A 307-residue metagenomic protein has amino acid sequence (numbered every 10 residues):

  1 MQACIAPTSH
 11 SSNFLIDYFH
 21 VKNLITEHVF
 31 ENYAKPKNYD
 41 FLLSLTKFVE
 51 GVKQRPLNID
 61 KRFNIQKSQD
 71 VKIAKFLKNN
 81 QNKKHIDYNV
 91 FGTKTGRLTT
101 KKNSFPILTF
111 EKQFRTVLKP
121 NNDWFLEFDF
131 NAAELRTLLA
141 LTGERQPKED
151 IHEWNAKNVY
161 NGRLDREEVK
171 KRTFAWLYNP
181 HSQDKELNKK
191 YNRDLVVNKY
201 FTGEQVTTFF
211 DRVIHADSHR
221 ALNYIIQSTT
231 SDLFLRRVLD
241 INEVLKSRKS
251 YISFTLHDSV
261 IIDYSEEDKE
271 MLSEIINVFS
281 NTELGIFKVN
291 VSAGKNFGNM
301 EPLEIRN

Functional and structural regions predicted by a protein language model:
M1-W124, N131, S253, T282-N307: Non-catalytic nucleic-acid-binding interfaces of large nucleic-acid enzymes and RNP effectors
M1-Y33, N103-A221: Helical catalytic core of nucleic-acid polymerases
E127-D129, T173, Y251-S265: Catalytic palm active-site di-aspartate
F130-E134, T230, E266: Short, flexible loop/turn elements at secondary-structure junctions
L164, Y178, L239-K246, S265: Hydrophobic alpha-helix feature that most strongly marks membrane-spanning transmembrane helices and their immediate
P180-D184, D194-Q227, E267-N307: C-terminal polymerase-core module
L233-L256: Active-site palm subdomain of RNA-directed nucleic acid polymerases
